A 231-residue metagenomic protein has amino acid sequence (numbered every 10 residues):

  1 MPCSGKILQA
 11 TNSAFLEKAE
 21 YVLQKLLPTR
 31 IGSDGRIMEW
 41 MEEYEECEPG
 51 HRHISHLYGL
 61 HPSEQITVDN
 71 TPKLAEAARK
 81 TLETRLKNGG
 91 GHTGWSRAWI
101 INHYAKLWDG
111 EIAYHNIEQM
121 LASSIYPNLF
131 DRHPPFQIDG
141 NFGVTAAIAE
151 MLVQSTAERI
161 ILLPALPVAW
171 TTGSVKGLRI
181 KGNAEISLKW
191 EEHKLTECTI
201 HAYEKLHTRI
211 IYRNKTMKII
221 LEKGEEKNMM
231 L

Functional and structural regions predicted by a protein language model:
M1-S155, T196: Active-site core of glycosidic bond-cleaving carbohydrate-active enzymes
E111-L231: Non-catalytic C-terminal accessory modules of carbohydrate-active enzymes
